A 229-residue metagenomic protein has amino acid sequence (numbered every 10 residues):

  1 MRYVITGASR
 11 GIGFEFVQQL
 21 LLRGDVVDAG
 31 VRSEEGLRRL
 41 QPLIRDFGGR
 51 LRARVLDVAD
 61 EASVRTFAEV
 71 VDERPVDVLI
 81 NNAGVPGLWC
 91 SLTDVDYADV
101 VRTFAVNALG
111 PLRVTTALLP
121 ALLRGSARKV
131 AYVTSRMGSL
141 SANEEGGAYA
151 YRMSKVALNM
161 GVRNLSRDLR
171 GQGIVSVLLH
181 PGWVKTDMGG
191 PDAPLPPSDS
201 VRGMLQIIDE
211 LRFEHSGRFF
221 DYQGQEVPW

Functional and structural regions predicted by a protein language model:
T6, V76-G84, N107, Y132 (+1 more regions): Rossmann-fold scaffold of SDR-type NAD(P)-dependent oxidoreductases
S9-Q18: N-terminal Rossmann NAD(P)H-binding glycine-rich loop of SDR-like oxidoreductase domains
L21-R39: Conserved glycine-rich Rossmann-like NAD(P)H-binding loop of the short-chain dehydrogenase/reductase
I44-A62: Rossmann-fold cofactor-recognition segment
A59-R74: Conserved Rossmann-fold cofactor-binding substructure of NAD(P)-dependent oxidoreductases
S63-T66, G110-A117: Conserved mid-core alpha-helix of short-chain dehydrogenase/reductase
V85, W89-F104, L109-R113, L123-R170: Catalytic loop of short-chain dehydrogenase/reductase
G171, L178-P181, G190-W229: C-terminal helical subdomain
